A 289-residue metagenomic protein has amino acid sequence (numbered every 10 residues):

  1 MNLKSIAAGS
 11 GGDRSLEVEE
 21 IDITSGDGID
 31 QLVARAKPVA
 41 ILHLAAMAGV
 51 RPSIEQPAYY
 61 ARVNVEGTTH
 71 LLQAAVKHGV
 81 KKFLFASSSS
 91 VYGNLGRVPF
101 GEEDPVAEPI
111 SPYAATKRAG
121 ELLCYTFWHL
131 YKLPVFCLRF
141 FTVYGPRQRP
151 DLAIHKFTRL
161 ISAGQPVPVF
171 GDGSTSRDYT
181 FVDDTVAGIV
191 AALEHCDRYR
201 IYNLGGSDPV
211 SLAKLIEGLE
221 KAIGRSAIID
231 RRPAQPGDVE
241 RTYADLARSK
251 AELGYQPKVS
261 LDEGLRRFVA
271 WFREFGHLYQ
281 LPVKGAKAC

Functional and structural regions predicted by a protein language model:
M1-V143, V259, R267-F275, L281-C289: N-terminal Rossmann-like NAD(P)+-binding domain of SDR-like oxidoreductases, especially those catalyzing
G11-R14, I161-C289: C-terminal substrate-binding subdomain of Rossmann-fold SDR/epimerase-dehydratase oxidoreductases
T24, A48-G49, Q148, V210-S211 (+1 more regions): Short alpha-helical
P52-S53, N94-G96, R147, Y179 (+1 more regions): Short glycine-/acidic-enriched loop or helix-start segments at secondary-structure transitions that form or flank
V98, P150-T158: A glycine/serine/threonine-rich, flexible loop-to-helix segment that serves as the NAD(P) cofactor-binding "lid"
A119, L123, F127, F157 (+2 more regions): Hydrophobic alpha-helix immediately C-terminal to the catalytic Tyr-X-X-X-Lys motif of short-chain
Q148-R149, V167: Activation segment of protein kinase catalytic domains
